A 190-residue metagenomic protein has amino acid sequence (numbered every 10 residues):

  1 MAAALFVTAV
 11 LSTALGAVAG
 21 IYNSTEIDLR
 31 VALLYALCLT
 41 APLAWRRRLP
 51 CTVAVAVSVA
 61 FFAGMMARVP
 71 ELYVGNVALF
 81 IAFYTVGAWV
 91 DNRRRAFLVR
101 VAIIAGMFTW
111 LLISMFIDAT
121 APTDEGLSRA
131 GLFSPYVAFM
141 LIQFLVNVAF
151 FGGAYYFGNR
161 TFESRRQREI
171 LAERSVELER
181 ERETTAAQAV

Functional and structural regions predicted by a protein language model:
M1-A54, F144, G158-S164, E169: N-terminal signal-anchor/first transmembrane helix of integral membrane proteins
A9-G16, L43, F61-R68, W110-S114: Structural signal for membrane-spanning alpha-helices in multi-pass inner-membrane proteins, emphasizing helix cores
T13-L29, M65-E71, I117-P135, F139: Juxtamembrane/transmembrane-helix boundary motifs at the membrane-water interface
I27-R30, P50-A56, A63-L79: Subset of alpha-helical transmembrane segments and adjacent helix-loop junctions that display helix-helix
Y35-P42, A56-G64, L79-F83: Hydrophobic, membrane-inserted alpha-helices
T52-A63, F97-M107: Central hydrophobic cores of alpha-helical transmembrane segments in multi-pass integral membrane proteins
N76-T184: Cytosolic coiled-coil signaling helices that couple upstream sensory modules
T184-V190: Histidine-centered phosphotransfer motif of kinases
